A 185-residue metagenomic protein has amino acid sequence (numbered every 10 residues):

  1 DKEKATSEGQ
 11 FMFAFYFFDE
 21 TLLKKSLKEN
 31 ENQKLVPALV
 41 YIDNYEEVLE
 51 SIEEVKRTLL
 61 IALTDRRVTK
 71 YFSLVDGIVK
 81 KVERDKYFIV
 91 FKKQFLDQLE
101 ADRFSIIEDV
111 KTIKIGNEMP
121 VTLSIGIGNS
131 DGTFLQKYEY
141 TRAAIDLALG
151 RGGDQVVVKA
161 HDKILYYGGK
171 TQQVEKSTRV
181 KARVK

Functional and structural regions predicted by a protein language model:
K2-A5, I127-N129: PAS-family sensory domains and close relatives that share small-molecule sensor folds
E3-V55, G150, D162-E175: Sensory coupling linkers of modular signal transduction proteins
L27-N30, E100, F104-I107, S130-Q155 (+1 more regions): Catalytic-core segments of nucleotide cyclases and related cyclic-nucleotide turnover enzymes
E31-L39, D43-T69, S73, K80 (+1 more regions): Conserved long alpha-helical elements within nucleotide-processing catalytic cores of c-di-GMP signaling and class III
D65-D76, L96-M119, Y138-L147: Alpha-helical scaffold within the catalytic cores of cyclic-nucleotide enzymes
I78-V90, I115-A143, G153-H161: A short glycine-enriched loop-to-beta-strand structural element that forms part of the catalytic core of nucleotide
K93-D97, T171: Short glycine/threonine-rich loop-to-helix capping motif typified by GTGT followed within a few residues by an Asp-Pro
